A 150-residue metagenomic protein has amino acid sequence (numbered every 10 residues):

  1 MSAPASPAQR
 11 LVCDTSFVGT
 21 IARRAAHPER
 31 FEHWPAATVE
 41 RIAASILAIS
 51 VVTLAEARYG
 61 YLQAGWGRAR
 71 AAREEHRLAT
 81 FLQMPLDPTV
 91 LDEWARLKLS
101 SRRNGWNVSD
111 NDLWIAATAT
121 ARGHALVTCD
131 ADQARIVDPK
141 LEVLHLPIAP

Functional and structural regions predicted by a protein language model:
M1-I49, Y61-H76, P150: Short, well-structured N-terminal submotif of metal-dependent ribonuclease cores
S2-P7, L82-V127: Active-site neighborhoods of divalent-metal-dependent phosphate/nucleic-acid chemistry enzymes
C13-D14, S50, N107-S109, D130-A131 (+1 more regions): Histidine- and aromatic-rich ligand-binding microenvironments
D14-T15, A57, W94, A119: Generic structural signal for small/hydrophobic residues in well-ordered secondary structure, especially within
V18, L54-A57, L91, Q133-A134: A generic structural signal for short hydrophobic patches within well-formed alpha-helices
A64-R68, S101-R102, L144-P147: Short, hinge-like loop/turn segments at secondary-structure boundaries
I136-P150: Short, basic/aromatic-enriched C-terminal tail that caps enzymatic domains
